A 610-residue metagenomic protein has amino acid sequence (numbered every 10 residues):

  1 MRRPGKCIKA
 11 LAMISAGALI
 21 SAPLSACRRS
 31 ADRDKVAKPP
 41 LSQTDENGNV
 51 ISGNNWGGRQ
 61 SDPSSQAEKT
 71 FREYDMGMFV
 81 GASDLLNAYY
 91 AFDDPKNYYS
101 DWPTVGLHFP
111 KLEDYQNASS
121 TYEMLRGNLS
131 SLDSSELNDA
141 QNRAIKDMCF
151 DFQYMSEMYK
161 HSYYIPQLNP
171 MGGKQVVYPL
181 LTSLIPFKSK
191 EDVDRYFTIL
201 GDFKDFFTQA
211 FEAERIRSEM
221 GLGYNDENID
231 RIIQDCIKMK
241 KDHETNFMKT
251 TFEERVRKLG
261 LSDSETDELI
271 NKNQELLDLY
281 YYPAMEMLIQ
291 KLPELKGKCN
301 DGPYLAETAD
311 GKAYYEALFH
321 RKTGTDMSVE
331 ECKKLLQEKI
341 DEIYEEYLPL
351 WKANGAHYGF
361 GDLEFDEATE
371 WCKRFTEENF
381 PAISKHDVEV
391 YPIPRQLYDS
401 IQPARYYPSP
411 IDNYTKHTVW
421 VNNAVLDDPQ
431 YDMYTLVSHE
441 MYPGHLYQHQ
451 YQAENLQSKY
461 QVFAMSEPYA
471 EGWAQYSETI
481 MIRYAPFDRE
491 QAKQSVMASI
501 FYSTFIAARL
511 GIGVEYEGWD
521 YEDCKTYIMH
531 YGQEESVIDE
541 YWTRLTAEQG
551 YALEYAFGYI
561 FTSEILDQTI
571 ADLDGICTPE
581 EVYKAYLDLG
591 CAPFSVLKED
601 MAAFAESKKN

Functional and structural regions predicted by a protein language model:
R2-A12: Bacterial N-terminal signal peptides that target proteins for export
R3, A16-G17, R28, V582: N-terminal leader/targeting segments
A12, L24, M465-S466: A compact, surface-exposed functional segment
I14-A22: Bacterial N-terminal signal peptides
S21-P40: Sec-dependent signal peptide cleavage junction
V36-N610: N-terminal maturation segment of proteins
